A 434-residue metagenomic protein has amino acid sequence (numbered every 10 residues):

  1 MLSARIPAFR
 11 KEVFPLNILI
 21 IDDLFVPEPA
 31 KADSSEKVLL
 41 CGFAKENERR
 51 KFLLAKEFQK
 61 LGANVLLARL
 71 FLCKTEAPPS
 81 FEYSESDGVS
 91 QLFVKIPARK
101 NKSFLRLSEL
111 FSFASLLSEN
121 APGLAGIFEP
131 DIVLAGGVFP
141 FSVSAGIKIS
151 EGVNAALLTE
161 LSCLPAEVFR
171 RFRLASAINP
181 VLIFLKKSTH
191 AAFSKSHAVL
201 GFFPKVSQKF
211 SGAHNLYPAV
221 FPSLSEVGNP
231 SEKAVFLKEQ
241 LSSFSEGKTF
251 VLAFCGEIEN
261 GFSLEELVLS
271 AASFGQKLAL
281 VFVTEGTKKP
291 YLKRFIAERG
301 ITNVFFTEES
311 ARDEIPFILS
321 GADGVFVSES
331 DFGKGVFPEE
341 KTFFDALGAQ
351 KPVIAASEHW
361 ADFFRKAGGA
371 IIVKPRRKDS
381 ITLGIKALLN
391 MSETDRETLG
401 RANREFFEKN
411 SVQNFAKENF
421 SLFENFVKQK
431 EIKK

Functional and structural regions predicted by a protein language model:
L2-S80, L269, G275: N-terminal subdomain of nucleotide-sugar transferases
L19, Q240-F262, L267-A271: Conserved donor-binding/catalytic core segment of Leloir-type glycosyltransferases
K45, F262, D313-I318, V325-D345 (+1 more regions): Nucleotide-sugar-dependent
P122, F141-S144, K148-V153, P165-A166 (+1 more regions): Membrane-proximal helix-turn-helix segments that form the acceptor-binding/catalytic region of lipid-linked
K205, S223-L224: Carbohydrate-associated surface elements
T249, L278, T284, P290-P316: Nucleotide-activated donor-binding/catalytic signature segment of Leloir-type glycosyltransferases, i.e., the conserved
A361-A387: Change "using UDP/GDP/dTDP sugars" to "using nucleotide sugars
R376, S380, E393-N425: A charged, aromatic-enriched C-terminal amphipathic alpha-helix characteristic of glycosyltransferases across folds
